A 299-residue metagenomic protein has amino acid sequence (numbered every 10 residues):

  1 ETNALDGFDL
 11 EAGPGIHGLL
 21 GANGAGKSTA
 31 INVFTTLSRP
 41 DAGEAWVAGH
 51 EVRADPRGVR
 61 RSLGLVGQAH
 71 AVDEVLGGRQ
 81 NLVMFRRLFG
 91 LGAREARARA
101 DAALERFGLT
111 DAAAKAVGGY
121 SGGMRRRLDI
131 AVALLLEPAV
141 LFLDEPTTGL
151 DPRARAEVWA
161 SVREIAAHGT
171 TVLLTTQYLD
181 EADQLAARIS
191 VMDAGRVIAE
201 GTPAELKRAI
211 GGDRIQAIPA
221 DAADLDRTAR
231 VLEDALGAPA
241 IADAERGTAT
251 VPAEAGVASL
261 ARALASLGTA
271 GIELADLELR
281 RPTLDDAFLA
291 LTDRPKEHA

Functional and structural regions predicted by a protein language model:
E1-D193, A199: ABC transporter nucleotide-binding domains
A4, E181, D224, S259 (+1 more regions): Short phosphate-engaging motifs
G13, D243-E245, R280: Structural motif
H50-R53, V197, A222, E254-A258 (+1 more regions): Short, surface-exposed acidic/glycine-rich loop or hinge patches that mediate macromolecular interfaces
R60, L104, K207, F288-L289: Conserved protein kinase catalytic domain
G64, G90, D129, G211 (+3 more regions): A generic structural signal for secondary-structure junctions that act as hinges or helix/strand caps at the edges
W159-E254: ABC transporter nucleotide-binding domain
A255-A299: C-terminal coupling/interaction segments
